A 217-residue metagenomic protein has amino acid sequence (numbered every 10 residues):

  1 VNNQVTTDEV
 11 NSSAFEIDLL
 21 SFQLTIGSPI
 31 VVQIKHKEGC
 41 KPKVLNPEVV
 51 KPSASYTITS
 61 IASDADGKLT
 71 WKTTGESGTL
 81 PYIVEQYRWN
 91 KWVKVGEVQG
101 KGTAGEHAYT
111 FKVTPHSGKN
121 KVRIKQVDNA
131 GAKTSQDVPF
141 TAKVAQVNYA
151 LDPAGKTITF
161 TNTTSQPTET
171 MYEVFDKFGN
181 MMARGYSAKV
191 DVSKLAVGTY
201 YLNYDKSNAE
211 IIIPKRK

Functional and structural regions predicted by a protein language model:
V1-A150, N208-A209: Short, compositionally biased serine/threonine- and acidic-rich segments at solvent-exposed termini, linkers, or domain
L69-T73, I158-T164: Aromatic/hydrophobic beta-strand junction motif of beta-rich domains
G75-G78, T163-E173: A short beta-turn/strand-edge loop motif at beta-sheet boundaries
V84, I124, M171-Y172, Y200: Generic short beta-strand
G100-G102, S187-V190: A short acidic/small-residue loop/turn micro-motif
P153-I158, V197-K206: Short, contiguous hydrophobic alpha-helices characteristic of membrane insertion segments
Y172-M182, Y200-L202: Short, glycine-anchored, charge-dense loop/turn motifs used at functional sites
A209-K215: Extended, polar beta-sheet/loop recognition surfaces of beta-rich domains that mediate binding to diverse ligands
